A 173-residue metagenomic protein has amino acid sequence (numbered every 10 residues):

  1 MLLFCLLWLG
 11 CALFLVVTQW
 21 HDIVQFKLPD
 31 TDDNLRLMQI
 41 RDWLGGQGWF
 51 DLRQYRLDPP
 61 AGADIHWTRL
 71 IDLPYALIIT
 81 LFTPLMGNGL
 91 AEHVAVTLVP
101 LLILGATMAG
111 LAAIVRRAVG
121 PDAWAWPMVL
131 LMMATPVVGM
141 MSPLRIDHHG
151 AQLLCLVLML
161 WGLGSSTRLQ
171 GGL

Functional and structural regions predicted by a protein language model:
M1-D33, M38, G45-Q47, L52 (+1 more regions): Transmembrane signal-anchor helices characteristic of membrane glycosylation enzymes that use polyprenol
M1-L7, L70-L77, A106: Extended, non-globular alpha-helical segments
L7-L15, V99-R117, D122-L173: Membrane-embedded helix bundles of polyisoprenyl
I23-T31, D51-L73: Membrane-proximal lumenal/periplasmic loop motifs of glycosylation machinery
Q39, W43, L70-L85: Hydrophobic alpha-helical segments of integral membrane proteins, encompassing both true transmembrane helices
D42-G45, L98: Polytopic alpha-helical membrane proteins, predominantly small-molecule transporters/carriers
P59, I65-L73, P84-G110, S142-G150: Loop-to-helix entry region of an early transmembrane alpha helix in multi-pass inner-membrane enzymes
T80-G87, V138, L169: Conserved helix-loop functional segments at active or binding sites
